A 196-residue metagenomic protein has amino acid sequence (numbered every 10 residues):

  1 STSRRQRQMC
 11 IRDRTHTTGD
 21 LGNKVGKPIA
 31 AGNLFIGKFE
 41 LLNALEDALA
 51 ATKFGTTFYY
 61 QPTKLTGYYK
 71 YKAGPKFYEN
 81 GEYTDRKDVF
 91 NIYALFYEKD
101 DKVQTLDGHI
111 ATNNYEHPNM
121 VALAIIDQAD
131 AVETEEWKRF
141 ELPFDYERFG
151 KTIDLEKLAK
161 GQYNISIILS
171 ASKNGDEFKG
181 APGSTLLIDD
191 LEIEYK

Functional and structural regions predicted by a protein language model:
S1-I11: Single conserved hydrophobic/aromatic residue that forms the stacking wall/gate of nucleotide- or nucleobase-binding
S1-S3, Q61, D88, E136 (+1 more regions): Residue-level preference for beta-strand/loop junctions
Q6, K64-T66, D190: Generic detector of isolated residues embedded in canonical secondary-structure elements
R14-K102: Extracellular-facing segments of soluble proteins and assemblies that are Gly/Ser/Thr-biased and enriched in aromatics
T52-T63, G74, E82-Y83, A131-E133 (+2 more regions): Exposed beta-sheet edge/beta-hairpin loop segments within beta-rich domains
Y83-A94, R139-T185, D190-L191: Extracellular beta-strand ligand-recognition surfaces/modules
Y97-K99, D190-K196: Short beta-strand-to-coil "C-cap" segments at the C-terminal boundary of structured domains/repeats, marking
D101-A159, A181: Extracellular carbohydrate recognition and processing domains and analogous Trp-centered ligand-binding platforms
